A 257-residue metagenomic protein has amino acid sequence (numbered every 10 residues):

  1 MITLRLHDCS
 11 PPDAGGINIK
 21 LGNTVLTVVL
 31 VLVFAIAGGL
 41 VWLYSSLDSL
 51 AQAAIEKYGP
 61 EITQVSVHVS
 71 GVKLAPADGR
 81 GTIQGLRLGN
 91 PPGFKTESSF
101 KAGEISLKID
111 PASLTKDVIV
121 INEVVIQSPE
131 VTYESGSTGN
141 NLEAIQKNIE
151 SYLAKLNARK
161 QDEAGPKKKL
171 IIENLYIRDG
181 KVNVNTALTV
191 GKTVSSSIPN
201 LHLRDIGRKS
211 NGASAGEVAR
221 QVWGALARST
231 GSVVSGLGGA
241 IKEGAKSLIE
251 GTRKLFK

Functional and structural regions predicted by a protein language model:
G15-T63, G231-G239, E243, S247-E250 (+1 more regions): N-terminal type II signal-anchor transmembrane helix that functions as the membrane-insertion/stop-transfer segment
Q52, V65-V67, K168: Short solvent-exposed loop/turn micro-motifs enriched in small/polar/acidic residues
Q64-G93: N-terminal leader/targeting pre-sequences
R87-N200, D205, K209-F256: Secondary-structure transition motifs
